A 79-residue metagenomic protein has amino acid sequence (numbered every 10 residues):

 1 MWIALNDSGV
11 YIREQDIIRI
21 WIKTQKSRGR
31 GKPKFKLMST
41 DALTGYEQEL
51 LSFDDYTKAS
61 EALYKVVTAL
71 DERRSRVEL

Functional and structural regions predicted by a protein language model:
M1-Y11, Q15-L79: Eukaryotic intrinsically disordered, low-complexity regulatory linkers and tails enriched in Ser/Thr/Pro
